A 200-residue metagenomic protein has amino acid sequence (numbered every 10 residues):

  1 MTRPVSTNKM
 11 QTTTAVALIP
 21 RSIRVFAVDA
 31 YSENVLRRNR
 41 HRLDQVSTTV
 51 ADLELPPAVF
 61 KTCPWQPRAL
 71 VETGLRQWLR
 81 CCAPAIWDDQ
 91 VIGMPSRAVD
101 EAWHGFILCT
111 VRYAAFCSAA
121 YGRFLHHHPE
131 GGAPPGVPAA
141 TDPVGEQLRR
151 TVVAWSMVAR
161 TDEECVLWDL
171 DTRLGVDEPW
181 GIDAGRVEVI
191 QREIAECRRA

Functional and structural regions predicted by a protein language model:
T2-A200: Intrinsically disordered, low-complexity, repeat-rich regions that form long N- or C-terminal tails or large
